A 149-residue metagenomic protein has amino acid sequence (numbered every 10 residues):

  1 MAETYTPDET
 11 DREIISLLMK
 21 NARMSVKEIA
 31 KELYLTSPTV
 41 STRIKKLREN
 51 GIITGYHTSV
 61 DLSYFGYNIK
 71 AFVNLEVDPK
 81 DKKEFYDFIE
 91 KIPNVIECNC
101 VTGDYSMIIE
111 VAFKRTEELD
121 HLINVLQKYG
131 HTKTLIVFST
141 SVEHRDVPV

Functional and structural regions predicted by a protein language model:
M1-V149: A compositional/biophysical signature of low hydrophobicity enriched in polar/charged and small residues
